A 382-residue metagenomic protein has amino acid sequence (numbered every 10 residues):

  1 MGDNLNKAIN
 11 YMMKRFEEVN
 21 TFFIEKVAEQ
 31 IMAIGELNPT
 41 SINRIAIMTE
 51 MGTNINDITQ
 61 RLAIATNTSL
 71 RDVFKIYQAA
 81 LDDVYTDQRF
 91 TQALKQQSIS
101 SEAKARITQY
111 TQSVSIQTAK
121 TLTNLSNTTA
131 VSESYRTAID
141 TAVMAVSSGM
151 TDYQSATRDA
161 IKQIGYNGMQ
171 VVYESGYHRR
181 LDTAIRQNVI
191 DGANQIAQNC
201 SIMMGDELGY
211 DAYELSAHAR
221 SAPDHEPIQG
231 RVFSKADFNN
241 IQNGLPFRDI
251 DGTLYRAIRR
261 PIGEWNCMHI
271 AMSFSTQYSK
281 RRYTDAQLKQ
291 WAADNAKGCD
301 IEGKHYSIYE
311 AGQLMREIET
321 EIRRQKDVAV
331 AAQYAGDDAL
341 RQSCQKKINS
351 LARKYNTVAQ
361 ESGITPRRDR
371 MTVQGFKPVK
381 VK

Functional and structural regions predicted by a protein language model:
M1-Q163, D285-K382: N-terminal leader/targeting and assembly helices and adjacent pre-domain segments
Y11, A105, A130, S148 (+9 more regions): Alpha-helical structural elements
I64-N67, Y173-R179, R231: Short, exposed beta-strand "edge-strand" segments with a Pro/Gly-rich flavor and a Y/T-containing core
L122-L208, Y213: Contiguous, non-catalytic segments that form substrate-binding/exosite surfaces or channel walls
R179-Q287: Acidic, glycine-rich two-metal-ion catalytic cores of nucleic acid-processing enzymes
